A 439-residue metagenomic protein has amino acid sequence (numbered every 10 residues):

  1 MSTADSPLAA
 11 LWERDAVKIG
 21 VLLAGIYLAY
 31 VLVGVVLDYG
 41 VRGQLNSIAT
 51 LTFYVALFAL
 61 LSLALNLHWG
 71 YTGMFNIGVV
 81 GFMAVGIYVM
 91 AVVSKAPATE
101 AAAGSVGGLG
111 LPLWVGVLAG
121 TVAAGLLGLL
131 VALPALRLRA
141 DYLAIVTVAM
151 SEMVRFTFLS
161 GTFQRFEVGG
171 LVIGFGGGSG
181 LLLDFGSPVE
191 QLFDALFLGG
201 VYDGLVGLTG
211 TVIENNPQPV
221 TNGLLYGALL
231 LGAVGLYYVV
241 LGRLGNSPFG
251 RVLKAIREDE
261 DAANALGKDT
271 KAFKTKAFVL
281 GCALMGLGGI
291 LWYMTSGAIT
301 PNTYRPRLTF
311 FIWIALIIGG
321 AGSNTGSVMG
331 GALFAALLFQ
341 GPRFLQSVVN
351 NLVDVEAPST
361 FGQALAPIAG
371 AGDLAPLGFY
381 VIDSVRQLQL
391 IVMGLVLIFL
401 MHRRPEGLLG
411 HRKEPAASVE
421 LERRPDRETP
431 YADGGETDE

Functional and structural regions predicted by a protein language model:
S2-E439: Transmembrane alpha-helices and adjacent helix-loop boundaries
